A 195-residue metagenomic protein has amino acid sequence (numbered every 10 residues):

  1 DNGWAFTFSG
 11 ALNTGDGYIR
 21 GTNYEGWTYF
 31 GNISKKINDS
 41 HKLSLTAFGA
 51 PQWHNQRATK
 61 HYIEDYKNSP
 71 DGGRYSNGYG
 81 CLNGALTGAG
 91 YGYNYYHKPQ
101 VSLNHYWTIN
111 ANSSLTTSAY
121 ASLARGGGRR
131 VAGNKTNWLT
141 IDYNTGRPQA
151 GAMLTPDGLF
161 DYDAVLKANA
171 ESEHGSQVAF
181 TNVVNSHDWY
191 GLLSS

Functional and structural regions predicted by a protein language model:
D1-T14, I19-R57, V101-N110: Transmembrane beta-barrel wall of Gram-negative outer-membrane proteins
G15, N112, A124, S176-A179: Generic hydrophobic alpha-helical segments
Y24-G26, Y96-K98, A124: Membrane-spanning beta-strands of outer-membrane beta-barrel proteins
S34, K42-Y106, S118, R129-S194: Acidic/polar loop-and-plug regions of large Gram-negative outer-membrane beta-barrel proteins
S114-Y120: Membrane-embedded beta-barrel scaffold of Gram-negative outer-membrane proteins
